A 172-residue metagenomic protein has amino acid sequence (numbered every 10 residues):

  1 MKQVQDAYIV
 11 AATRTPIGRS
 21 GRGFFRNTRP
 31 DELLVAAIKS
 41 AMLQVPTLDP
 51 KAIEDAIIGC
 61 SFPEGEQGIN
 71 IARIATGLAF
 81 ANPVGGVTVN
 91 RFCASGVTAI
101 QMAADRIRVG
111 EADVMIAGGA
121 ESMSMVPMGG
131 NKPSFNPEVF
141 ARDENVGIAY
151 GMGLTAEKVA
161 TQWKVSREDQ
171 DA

Functional and structural regions predicted by a protein language model:
M1-A7, R19-A52, G65-I69, T76-A172: Acyl-thioester C-C bond-transforming condensing/cleaving domain
A11, I58, A117: Redox-cofactor binding/interface segments in oxidoreductases and associated redox assembly factors
A12-I17: Short polar catalytic/cofactor-binding loops
K51-G59: Short glycine-rich phosphate-binding loop at a beta-alpha junction
I58-E66: A glycine-/small-polar-enriched, mobile loop at the entrance of the PLP active site in fold-type I
